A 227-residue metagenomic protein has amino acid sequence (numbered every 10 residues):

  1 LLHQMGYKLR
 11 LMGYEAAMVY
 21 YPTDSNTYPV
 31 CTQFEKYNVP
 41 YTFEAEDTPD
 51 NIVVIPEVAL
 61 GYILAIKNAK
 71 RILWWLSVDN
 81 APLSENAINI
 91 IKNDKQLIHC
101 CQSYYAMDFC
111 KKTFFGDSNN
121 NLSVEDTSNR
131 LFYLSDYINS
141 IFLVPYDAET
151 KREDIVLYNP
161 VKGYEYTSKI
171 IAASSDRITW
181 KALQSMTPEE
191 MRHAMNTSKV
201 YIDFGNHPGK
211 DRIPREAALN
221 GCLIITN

Functional and structural regions predicted by a protein language model:
L1-L9: Short amphipathic alpha-helix
E15-S25, T179-S185: A short beta-strand-loop structural module common to alpha/beta enzyme folds
Y21-L97: Extended catalytic core of nucleotide-activated donor transferases of GT-like folds
T27-P29, E46-D47, L60-N68, D108-F114 (+2 more regions): Short loop/helix-cap segments at secondary-structure boundaries that form the rim of catalytic
W74, I98-M191: Conserved catalytic-core segment of nucleotide-activated headgroup transferases in glycan assembly
N80-N89, K111, F142-Y146, M191-A194 (+1 more regions): Short, charged, surface-exposed secondary-structure boundary motifs
P188-S198, L219: Short acidic alpha-helix that forms the nucleotide-activated donor recognition element in Leloir-type transferases
F204-N227: Catalytic binding pocket for nucleotide-activated donors in carbohydrate/polymer assembly enzymes
